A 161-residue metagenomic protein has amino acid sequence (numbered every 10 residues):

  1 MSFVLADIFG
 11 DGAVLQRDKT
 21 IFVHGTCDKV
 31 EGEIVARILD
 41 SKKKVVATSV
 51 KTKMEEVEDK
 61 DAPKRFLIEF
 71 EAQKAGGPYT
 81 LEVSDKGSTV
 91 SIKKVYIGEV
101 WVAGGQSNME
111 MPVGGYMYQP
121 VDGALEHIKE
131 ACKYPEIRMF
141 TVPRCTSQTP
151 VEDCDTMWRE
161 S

Functional and structural regions predicted by a protein language model:
M1-S161: Cell-envelope and extracellular/periplasmic
